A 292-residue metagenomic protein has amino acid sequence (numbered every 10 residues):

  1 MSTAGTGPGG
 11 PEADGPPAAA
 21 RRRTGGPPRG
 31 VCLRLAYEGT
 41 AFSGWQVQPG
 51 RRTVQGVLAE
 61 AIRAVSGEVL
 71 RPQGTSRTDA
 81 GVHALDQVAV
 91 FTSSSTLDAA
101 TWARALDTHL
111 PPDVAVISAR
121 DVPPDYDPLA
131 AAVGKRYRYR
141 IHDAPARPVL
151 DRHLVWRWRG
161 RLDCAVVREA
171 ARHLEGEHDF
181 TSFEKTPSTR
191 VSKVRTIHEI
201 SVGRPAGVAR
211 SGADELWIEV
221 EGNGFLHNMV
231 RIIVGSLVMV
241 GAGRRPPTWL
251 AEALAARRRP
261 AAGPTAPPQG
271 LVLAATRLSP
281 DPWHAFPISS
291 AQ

Functional and structural regions predicted by a protein language model:
M1-Q292: Structured-RNA-binding interfaces characteristic of tRNA pseudouridine synthases
